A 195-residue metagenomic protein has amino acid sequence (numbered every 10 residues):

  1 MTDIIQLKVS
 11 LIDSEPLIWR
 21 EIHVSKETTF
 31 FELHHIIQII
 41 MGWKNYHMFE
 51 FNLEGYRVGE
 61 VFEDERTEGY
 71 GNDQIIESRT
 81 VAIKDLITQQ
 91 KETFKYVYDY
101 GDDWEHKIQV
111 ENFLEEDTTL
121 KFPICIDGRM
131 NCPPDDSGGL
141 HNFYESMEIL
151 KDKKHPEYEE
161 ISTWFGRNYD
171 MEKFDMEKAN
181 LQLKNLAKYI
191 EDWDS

Functional and structural regions predicted by a protein language model:
M1-S195: Short linear regulatory motifs enriched in tryptophan with gly/pro/ser
